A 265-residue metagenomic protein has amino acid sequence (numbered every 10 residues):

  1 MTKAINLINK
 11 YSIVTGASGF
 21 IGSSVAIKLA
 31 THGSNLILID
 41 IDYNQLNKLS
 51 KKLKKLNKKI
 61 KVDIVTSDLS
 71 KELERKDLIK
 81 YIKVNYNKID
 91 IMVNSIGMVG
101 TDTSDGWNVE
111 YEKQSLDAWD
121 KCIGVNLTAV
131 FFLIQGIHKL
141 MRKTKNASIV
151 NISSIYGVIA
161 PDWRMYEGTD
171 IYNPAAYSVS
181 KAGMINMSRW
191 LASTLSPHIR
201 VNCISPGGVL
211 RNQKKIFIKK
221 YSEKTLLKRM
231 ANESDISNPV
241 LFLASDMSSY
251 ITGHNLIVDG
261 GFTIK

Functional and structural regions predicted by a protein language model:
T2-N6, P161, L241, T252-K265: Short C-terminal tail/terminal secondary-structure segment of NAD(P)H-dependent dehydrogenase/reductase domains
A4-I37, L191: Canonical Rossmann dinucleotide-binding motif of NAD(H)/NADP(H)-dependent dehydrogenases/reductases, specifically
S34-L49: Conserved glycine-rich Rossmann-like NAD(P)H-binding loop of the short-chain dehydrogenase/reductase
M98, E112-F131, V150, Y177-S180 (+2 more regions): Catalytic Tyr-X3-Lys loop
T103-D120, W163, N173, Y221: Substrate-binding pocket helix/loop in short-chain dehydrogenase/reductase
N146, S196-R200, I251-G253: Short, small/polar-rich loop/turn modules that mediate ligand/substrate recognition or access, typified
S154: Residue(s) in the substrate-gating loop at a strand-loop-helix junction that position the organic substrate next
T225-I236, M247: A conserved structural motif in NAD(P)-dependent oxidoreductases
